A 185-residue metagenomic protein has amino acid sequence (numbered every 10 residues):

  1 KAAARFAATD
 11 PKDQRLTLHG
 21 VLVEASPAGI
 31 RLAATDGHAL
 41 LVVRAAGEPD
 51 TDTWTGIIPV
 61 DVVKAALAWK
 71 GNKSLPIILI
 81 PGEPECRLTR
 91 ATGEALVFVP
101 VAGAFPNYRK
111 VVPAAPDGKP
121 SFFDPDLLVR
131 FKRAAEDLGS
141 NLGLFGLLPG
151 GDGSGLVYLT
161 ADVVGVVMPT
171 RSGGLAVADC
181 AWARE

Functional and structural regions predicted by a protein language model:
K1-E185: DNA polymerase processivity clamps
